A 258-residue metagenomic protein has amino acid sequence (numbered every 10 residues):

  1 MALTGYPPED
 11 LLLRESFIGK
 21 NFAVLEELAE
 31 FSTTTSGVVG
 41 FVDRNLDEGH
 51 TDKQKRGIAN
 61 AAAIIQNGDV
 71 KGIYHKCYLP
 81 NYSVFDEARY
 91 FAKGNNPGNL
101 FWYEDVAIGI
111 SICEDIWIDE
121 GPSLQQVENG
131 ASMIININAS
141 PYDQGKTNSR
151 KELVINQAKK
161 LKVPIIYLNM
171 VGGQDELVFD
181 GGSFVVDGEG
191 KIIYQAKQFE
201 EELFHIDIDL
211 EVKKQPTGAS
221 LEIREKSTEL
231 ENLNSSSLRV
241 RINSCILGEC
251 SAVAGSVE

Functional and structural regions predicted by a protein language model:
M1-E258: Enzyme catalytic cores with a strong preference for nitrogen-chemistry domains
